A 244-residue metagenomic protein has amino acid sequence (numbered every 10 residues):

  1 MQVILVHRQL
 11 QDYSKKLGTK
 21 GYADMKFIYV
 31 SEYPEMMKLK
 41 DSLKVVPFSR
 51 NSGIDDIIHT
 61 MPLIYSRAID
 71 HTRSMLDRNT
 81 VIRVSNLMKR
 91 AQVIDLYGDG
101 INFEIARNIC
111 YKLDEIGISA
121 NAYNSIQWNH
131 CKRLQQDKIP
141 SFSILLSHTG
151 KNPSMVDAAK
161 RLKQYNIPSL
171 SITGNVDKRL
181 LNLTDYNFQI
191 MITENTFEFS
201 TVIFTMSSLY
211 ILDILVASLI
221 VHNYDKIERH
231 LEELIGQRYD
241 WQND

Functional and structural regions predicted by a protein language model:
V3-T80: HTH-adjacent hinge/linker in prokaryotic transcriptional regulators
F27, K89-Y210, I214-Y224: Glycine-rich phosphate-binding loops that contact phosphosugars or nucleotide phosphates
I28, E32, L87, E233-Q237: Short acidic/histidine-centered micro-motifs embedded in hydrophobic/aromatic stretches that mark compact functional
D55, G150, V156-D157, Q242-D244: Alpha-helical membrane-embedding segments and immediately adjacent membrane-interface amphipathic helices
I58, P62, V81-V84, A106 (+1 more regions): Hydrophobic packing residues in well-ordered alpha-helices of helical domains and bundles
N79-A91: Glycine-rich phosphate/diphosphate-binding loops that line cofactor/substrate pockets in enzymes
D225-D244: A short, charged, Gly/Pro-tolerant segment at domain boundaries
